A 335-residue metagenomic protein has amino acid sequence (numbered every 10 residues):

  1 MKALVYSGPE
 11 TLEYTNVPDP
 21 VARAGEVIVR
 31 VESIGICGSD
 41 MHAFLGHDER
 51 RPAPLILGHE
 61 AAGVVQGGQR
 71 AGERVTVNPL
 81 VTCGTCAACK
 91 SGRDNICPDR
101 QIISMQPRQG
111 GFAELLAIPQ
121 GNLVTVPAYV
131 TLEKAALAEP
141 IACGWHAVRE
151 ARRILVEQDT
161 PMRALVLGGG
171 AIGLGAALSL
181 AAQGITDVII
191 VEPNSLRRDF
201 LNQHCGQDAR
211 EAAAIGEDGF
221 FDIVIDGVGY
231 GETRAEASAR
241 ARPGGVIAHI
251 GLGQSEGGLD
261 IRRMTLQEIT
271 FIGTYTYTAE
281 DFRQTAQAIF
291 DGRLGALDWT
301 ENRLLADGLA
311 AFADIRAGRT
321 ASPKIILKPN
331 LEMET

Functional and structural regions predicted by a protein language model:
P18-I34, D48-A87, P127-Y129: Glycine-rich beta-strand-centered segment in the early N-terminal region that forms part of a ligand/cofactor-binding
C37, P79-V124: Cysteine-cluster motifs in flexible loop/terminal segments that predominantly coordinate metals
E60, E73-R74, A88, D94 (+4 more regions): Residue-level marker of beta-strand positions
T131-A212: Mid-domain Rossmann-like dinucleotide-binding core that forms the NAD(H)/NADP(H) cofactor-binding site
I154-L165, Q183, R198-T270, E334-T335: Glycine-rich cofactor phosphate-binding loops and adjacent beta1-alpha1 units of small-molecule cofactor enzyme domains
P193-N194, G253, Y277: Residues in the short beta-alpha loop(s) of Rossmann-like NAD(P)-binding domains
A235, A279, R283-T335: C-terminal hydrophobic helical "lid"/dimerization subdomain of Rossmann-like NAD(P)H-dependent oxidoreductases
V246, L259-D298: Rossmann-fold dehydrogenase core element
